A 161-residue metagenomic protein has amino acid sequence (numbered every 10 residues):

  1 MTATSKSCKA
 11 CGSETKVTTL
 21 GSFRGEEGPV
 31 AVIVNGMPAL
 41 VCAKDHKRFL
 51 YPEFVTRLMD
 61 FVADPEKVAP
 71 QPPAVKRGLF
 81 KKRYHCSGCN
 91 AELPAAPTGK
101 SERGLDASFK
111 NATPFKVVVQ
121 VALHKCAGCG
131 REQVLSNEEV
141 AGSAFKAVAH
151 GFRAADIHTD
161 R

Functional and structural regions predicted by a protein language model:
M1-I33: Ordered, small/hydrophobic-rich secondary-structure cores
M1-T4, A31-G36, Q71-R83, E92 (+1 more regions): Short, flexible, mixed-charge glycine/proline-rich loop motifs that serve as phosphate/nucleic-acid-contacting
C8-C11, C42-D45, C86-C89, C126-C129: Short cysteine-rich clusters marking metal-coordination/redox-active sites
E14-T18, Y51-P52, P94-A96, V134-S136: Short, non-ligating residues that shape and space the ligands of small metal-coordination modules and catalytic
G21-S22, G28-P29, P52-K82, G99 (+1 more regions): Short, intrinsically disordered terminal segments enriched in charged and Pro/Gly residues
G25-M37, K100-L123: Short linker/helix segments within small regulatory modules
Y84-K100: Short flanking/linker segments adjacent to small metal-binding domains or redox-active Cys/His motifs
T113-K116, V121-K146, H150-G151: C-terminal charged interaction modules
